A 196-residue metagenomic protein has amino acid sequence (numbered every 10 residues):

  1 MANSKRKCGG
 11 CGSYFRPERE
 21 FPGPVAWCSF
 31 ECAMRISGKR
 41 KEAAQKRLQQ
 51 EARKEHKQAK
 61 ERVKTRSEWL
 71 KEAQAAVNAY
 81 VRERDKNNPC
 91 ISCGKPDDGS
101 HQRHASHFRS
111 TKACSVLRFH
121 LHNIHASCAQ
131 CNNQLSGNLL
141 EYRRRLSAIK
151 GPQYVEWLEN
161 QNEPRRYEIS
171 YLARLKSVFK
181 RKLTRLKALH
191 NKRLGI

Functional and structural regions predicted by a protein language model:
M1-A76, R165-I196: A boundary/linker detector
K7, W27-E31, P89, H104 (+1 more regions): The −1 position to Zn-ligating cysteines in a subset of zinc-ribbon hairpins
P17-F21, R35-E42, S100-F108, S136-E141: Short Cys/His-rich "knuckle" micro-motifs
P24-E31, A44-E51, S106-A113, R143-G151: Short cysteine/histidine-rich metal-coordination sites, predominantly Zn2+-binding motifs
C32-G38, K95-D98, N123-G151: Short Cys/His-centered divalent metal-binding micro-motifs
K64-S92, P96: Ligand/cofactor pocket segment of small-molecule handling proteins
I91-A126: Histidine-centered nuclease catalytic patch
A129-L135, L139-L140, S147-R181: Extended, acidic-biased charged interface segments
